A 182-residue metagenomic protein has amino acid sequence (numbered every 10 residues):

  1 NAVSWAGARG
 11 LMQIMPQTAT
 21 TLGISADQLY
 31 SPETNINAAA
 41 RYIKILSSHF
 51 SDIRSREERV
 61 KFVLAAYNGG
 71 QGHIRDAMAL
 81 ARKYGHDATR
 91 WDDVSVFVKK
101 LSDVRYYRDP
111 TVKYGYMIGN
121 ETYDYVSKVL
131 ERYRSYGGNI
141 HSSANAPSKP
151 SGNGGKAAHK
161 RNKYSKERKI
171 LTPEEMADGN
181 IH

Functional and structural regions predicted by a protein language model:
N1-S165, G179-H182: Catalytic glycan-binding domains that act on GlcNAc-containing polysaccharides
T172-A177: Domain-length accessory/inserted modules outside core catalytic folds
